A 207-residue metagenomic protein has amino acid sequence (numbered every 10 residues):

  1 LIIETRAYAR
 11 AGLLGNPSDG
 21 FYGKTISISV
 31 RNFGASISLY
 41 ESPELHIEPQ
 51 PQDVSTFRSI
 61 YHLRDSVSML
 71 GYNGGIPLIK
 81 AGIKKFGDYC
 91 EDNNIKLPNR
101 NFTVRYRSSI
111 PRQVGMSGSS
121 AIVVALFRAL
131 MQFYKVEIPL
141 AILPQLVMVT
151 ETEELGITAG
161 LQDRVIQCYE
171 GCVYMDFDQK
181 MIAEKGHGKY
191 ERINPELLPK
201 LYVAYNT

Functional and structural regions predicted by a protein language model:
L1-I3, R31-L146: Anion-binding (especially nucleotide phosphate/pyrophosphate-binding) glycine-rich loop and adjoining beta-alpha core
I2, G12-L14, D19-T25, H46-D53 (+2 more regions): ATP-dependent small-molecule kinase catalytic core of the GHMP/sugar-kinase superfamily and closely related
A7, I28-V30: Conserved strand-loop elements at the edges of beta-sheets that form or border functional pockets
A9, A35, F102, Q162 (+1 more regions): Change "...and in nucleic-acid phosphodiester-cleaving endonucleases..." to "...and in nucleic-acid processing enzymes
